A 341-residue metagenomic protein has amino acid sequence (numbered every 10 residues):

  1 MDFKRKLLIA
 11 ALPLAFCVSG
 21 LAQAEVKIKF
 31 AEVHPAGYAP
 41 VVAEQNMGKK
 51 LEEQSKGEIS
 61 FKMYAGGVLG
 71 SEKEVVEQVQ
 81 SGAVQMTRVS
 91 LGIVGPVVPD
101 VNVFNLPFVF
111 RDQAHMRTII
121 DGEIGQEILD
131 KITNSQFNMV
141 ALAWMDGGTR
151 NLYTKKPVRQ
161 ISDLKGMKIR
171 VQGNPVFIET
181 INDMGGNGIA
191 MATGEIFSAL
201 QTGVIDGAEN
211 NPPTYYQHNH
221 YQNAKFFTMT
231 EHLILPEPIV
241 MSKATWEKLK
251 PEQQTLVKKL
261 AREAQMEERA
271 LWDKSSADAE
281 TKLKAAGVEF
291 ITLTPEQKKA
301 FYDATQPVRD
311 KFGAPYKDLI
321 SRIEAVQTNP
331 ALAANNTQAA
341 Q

Functional and structural regions predicted by a protein language model:
M1-A10: Bacterial N-terminal signal peptides that target proteins for export
I9-S19: Bacterial N-terminal signal peptides
L12, E25-M116, E123-I124, D130-Q341: N-terminal secretory/targeting leader peptides
L21-Q23: Bacterial Sec-dependent signal peptides at the C-terminal "C-region" and cleavage site
